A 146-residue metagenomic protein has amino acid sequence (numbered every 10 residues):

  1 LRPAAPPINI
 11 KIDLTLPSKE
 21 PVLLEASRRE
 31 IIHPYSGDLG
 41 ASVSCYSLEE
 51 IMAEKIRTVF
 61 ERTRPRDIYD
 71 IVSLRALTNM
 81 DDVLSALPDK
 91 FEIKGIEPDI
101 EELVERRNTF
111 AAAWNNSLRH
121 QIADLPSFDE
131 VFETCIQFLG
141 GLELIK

Functional and structural regions predicted by a protein language model:
L1-K146: Structured mid-to-C-terminal alpha-helical surface segments
